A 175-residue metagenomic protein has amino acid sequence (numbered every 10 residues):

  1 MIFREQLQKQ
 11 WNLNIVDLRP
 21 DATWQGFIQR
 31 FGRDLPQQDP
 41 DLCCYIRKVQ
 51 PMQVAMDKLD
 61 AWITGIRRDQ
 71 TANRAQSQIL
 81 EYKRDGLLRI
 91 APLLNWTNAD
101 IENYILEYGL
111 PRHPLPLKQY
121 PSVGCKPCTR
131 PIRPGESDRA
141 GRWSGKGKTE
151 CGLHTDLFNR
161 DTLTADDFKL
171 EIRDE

Functional and structural regions predicted by a protein language model:
M1-E175: Nucleotide-activated chemistry modules centered on ATP-dependent adenylation/adenylyltransferase
